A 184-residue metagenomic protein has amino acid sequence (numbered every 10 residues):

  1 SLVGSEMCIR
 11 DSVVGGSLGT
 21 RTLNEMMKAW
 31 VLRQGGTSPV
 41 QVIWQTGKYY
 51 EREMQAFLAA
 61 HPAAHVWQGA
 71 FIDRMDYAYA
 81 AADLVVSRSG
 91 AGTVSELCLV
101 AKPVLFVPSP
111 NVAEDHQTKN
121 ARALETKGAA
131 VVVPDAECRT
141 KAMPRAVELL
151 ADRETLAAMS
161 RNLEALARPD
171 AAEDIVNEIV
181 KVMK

Functional and structural regions predicted by a protein language model:
S5-E6, R10-K184: Nucleotide-activated sugar donor-binding and catalytic core shared by glycosyltransferases and related lipid-linked
